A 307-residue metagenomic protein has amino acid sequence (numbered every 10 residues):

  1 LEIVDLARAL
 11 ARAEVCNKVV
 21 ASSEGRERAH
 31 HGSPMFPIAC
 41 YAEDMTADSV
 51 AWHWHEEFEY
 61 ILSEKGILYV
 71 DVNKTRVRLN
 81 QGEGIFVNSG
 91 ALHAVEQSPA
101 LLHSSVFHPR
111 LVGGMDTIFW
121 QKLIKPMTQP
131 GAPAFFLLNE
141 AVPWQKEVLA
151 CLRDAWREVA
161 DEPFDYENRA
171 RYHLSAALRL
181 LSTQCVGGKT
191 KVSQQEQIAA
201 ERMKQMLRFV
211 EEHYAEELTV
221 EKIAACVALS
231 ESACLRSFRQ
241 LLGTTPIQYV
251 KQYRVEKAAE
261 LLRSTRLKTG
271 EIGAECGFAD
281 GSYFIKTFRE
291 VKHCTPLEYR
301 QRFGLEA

Functional and structural regions predicted by a protein language model:
E2-I38, L92-R157, G187: A hydrophobic/aromatic-rich effector-binding and dimerization subdomain of bacterial HTH-type transcriptional regulators
R28-T128, E162-E167: N-terminal regulatory/effector-sensing and dimerization cores that precede helix-turn-helix DNA-binding domains
E64, L149-P163, L207, E211-Y214 (+1 more regions): Regular secondary-structure segments
G66, G82-E83, C234, A258 (+1 more regions): Short hydrophobic/aromatic patches on the structural cores and recognition surfaces of FHA
L79, L229, L235, L261-L262: Generic leucine side-chain signal with a strong bias for well-ordered alpha-helical environments
P126-A132, L138-Q194, I198-E201, Q205: An amphipathic alpha-helical interaction segment
L180-Q184, Q205-V255, L267, E271-R302: Basic/polar phosphate-binding segments, predominantly the helix-turn-helix DNA-binding elements of transcriptional
E306-A307: Intrinsically disordered, low-complexity basic tails/linkers immediately adjacent to helix-turn-helix/homeobox/MYB/SANT
